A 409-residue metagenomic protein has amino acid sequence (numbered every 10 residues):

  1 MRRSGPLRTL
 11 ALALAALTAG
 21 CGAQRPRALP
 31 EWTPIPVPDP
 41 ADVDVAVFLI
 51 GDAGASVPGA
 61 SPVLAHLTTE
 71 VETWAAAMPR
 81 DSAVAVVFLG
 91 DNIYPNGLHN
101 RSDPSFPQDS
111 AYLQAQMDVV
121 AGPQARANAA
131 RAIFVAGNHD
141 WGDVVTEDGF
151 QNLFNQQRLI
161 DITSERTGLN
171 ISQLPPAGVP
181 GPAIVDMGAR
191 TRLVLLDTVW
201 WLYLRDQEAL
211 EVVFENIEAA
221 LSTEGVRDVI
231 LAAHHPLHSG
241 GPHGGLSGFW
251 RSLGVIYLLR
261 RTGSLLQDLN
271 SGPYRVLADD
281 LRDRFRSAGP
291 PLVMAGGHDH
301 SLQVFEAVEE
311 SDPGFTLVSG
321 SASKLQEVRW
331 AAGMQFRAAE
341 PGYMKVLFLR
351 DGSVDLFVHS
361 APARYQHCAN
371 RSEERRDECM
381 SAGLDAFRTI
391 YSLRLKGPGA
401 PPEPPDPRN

Functional and structural regions predicted by a protein language model:
M1-L10: Bacterial N-terminal signal peptides that target proteins for export
T9-A19: Bacterial N-terminal signal peptides
C21-S110: N-terminal active-site segment of His-dependent metallophosphoesterases
V47-L49, V86-F88, F134, L231 (+1 more regions): Residue-level marker for buried hydrophobic side chains located in beta-strands that build the well-ordered beta-sheet
D52, G90-D91, G137-N138, L196 (+2 more regions): Active-site glycine-centered loops adjacent to acidic/histidine catalytic or metal-binding residues that shape
I93, A233-F249: Short, solvent-exposed beta-strand-terminating loops
L98-V229, H243-D268, D280, S287 (+2 more regions): Extended active-site neighborhood of metal-dependent phosphoesterases/phosphodiesterases
L302-N409: Binuclear metal-dependent phosphoesterase catalytic core
